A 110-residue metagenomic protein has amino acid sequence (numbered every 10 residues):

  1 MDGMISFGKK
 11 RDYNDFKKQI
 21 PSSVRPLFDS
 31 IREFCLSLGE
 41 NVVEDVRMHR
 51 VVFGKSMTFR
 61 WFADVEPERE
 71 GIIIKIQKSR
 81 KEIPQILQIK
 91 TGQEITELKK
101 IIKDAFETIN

Functional and structural regions predicted by a protein language model:
M1-N110: Charge-dense, helix-prone N-terminal extensions
